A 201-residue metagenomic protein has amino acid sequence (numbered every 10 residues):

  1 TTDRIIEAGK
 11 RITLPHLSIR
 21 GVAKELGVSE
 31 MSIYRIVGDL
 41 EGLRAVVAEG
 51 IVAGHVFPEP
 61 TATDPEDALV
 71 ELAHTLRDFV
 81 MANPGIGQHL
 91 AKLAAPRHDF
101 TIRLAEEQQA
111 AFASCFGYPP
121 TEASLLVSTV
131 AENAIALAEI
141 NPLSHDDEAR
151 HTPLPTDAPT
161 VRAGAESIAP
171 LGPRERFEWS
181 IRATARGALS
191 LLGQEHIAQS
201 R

Functional and structural regions predicted by a protein language model:
T1-G21: Short, amphipathic alpha-helix enriched in basic
I6, E66, V70, V127 (+1 more regions): Short, amphipathic alpha-helical "lid/cap" segments that border enzyme active or binding sites
T13-L14, G27-V28, Y34-R44: HTH DNA-binding helix-turn interface
I19, E30-M31, E41, P120: The DNA-contacting recognition helix of HTH DNA-binding domains and analogous helical DNA-recognition elements
A48-V56: Short, basic, alpha-helical segments at the C-terminal edge of helix-turn-helix-like DNA-binding modules
F57-I86, L90-R103, V127-V130: Hydrophobic alpha-helical connector segments
A91-T129, I135, T152-P159: Amphipathic alpha-helical packing segments from all-alpha helical-bundle domains
S114, L143-R201: C-terminal peripheral helix-coil segments that are non-catalytic and often amphipathic
